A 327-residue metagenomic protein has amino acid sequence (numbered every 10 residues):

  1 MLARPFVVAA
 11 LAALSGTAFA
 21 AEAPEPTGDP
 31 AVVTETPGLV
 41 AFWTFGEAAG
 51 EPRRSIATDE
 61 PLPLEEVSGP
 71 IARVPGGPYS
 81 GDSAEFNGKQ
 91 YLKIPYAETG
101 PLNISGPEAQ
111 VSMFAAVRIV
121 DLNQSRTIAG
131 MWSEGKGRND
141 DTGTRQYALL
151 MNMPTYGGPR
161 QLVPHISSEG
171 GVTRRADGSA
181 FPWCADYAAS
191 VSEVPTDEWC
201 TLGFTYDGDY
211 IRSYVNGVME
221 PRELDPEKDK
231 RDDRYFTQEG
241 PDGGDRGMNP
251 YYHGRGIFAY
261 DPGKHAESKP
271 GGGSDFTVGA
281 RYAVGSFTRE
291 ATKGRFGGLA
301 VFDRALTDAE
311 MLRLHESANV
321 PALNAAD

Functional and structural regions predicted by a protein language model:
M1-A3: N-terminal secretory signal peptides that target proteins for export/translocation
P5-T17: Bacterial N-terminal signal peptides
A21-D327: Extracellular glycan-associated modules
